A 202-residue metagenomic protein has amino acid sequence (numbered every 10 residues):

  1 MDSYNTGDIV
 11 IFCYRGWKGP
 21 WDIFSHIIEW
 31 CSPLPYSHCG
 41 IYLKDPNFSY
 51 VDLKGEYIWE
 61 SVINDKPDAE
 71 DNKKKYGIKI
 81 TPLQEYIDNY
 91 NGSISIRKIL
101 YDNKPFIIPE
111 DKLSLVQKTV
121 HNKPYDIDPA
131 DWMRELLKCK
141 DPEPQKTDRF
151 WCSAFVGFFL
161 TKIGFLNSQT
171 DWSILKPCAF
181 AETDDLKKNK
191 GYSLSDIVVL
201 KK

Functional and structural regions predicted by a protein language model:
M1-K202: Cysteine-nucleophile amide-bond enzymes
